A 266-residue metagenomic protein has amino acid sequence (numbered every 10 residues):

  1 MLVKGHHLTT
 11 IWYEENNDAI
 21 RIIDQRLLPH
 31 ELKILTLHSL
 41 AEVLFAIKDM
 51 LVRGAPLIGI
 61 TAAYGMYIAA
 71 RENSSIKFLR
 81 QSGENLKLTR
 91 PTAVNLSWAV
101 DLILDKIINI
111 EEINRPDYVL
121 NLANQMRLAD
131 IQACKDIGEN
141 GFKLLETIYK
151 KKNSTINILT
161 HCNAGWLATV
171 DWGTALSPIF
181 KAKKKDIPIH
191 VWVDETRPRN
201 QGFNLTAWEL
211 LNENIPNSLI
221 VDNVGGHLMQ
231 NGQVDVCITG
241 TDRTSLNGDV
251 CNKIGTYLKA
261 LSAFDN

Functional and structural regions predicted by a protein language model:
M1-A41: Positively charged, low-complexity intrinsically disordered leader regions
N17, W172-K185, N223-V236: Short, composition-biased local secondary-structure segments
D24-R26, S39, A99, H161-A164 (+6 more regions): Fold-independent oxyanion-binding glycine-rich loops and adjacent beta-strand/coil segments at enzyme active sites
L35-L51, I156-T160: Short, hydrophobic/aliphatic alpha-helical segments
L44-V52, I58, L258-L261: Small-aliphatic-rich amphipathic alpha-helix that forms the alpha element of a beta-alpha
L51-N217: N-terminal active-site beta-alpha-beta segment that forms phosphate/nucleotide-binding and substrate-recognition loops
P188-I189, T196-N266: Conserved phosphate- and dinucleotide-binding cores of soluble alpha/beta proteins, encompassing both enzyme active
